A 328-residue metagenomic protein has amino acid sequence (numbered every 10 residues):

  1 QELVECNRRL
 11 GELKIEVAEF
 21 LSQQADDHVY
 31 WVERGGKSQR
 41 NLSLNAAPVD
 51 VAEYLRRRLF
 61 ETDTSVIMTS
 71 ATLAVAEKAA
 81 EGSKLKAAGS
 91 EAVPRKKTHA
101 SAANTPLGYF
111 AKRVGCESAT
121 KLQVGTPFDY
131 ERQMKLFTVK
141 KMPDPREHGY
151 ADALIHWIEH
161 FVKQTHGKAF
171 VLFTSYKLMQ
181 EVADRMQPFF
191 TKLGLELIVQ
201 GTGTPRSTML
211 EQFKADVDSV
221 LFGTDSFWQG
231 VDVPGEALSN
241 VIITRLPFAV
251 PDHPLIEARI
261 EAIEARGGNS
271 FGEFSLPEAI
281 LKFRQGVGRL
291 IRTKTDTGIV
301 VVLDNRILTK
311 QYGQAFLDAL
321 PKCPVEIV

Functional and structural regions predicted by a protein language model:
Q1-V328: ASCE RecA-like P-loop NTPase motor cores that couple ATP hydrolysis to mechanical translocation on nucleic acids
